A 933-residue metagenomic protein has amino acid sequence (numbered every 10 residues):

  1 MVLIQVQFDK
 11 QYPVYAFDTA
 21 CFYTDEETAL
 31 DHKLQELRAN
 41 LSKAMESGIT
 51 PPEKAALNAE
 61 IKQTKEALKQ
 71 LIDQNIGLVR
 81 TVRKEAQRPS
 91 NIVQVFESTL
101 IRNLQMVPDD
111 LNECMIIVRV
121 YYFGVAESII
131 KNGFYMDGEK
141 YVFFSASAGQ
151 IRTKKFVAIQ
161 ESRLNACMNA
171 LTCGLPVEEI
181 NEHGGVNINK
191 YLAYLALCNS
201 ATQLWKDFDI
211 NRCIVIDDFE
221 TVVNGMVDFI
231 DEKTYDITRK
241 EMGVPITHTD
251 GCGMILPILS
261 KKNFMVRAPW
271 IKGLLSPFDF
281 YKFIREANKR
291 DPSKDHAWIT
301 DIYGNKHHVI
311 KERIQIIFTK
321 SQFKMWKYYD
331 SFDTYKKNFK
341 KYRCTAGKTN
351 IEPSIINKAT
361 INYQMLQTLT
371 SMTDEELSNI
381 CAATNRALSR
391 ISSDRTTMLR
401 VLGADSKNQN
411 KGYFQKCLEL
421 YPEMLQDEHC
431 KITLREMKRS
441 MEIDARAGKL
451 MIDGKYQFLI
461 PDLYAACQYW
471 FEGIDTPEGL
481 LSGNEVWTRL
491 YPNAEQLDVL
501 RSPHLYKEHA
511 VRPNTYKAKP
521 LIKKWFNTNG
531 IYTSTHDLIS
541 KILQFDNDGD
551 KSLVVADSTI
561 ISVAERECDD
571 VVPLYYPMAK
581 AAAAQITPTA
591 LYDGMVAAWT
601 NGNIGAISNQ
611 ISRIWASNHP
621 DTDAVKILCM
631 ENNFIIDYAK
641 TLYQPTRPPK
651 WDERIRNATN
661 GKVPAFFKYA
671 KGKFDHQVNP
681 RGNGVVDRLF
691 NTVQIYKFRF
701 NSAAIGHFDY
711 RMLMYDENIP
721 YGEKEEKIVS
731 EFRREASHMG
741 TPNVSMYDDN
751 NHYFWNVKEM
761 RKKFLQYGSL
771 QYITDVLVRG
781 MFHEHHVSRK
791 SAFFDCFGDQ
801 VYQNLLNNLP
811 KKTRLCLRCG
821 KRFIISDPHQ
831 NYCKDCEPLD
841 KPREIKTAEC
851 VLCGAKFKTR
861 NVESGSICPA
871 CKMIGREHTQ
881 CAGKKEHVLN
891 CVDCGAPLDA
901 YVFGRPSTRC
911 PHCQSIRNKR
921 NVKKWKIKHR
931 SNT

Functional and structural regions predicted by a protein language model:
M1-Q544, K551, D557-H887, D893-G895 (+5 more regions): Beta-strand-enriched accessory nucleic-acid recognition/scaffold domains that flank the catalytic cores of large
S915: Flexible, glycine- and charge-enriched loops at secondary-structure boundaries
